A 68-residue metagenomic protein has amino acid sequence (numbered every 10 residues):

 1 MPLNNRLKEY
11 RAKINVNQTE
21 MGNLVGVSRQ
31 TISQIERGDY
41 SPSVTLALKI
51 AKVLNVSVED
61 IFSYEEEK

Functional and structural regions predicted by a protein language model:
N5-N23: Short basic helix-loop element that most often maps to the first helix and adjoining turn of HTH DNA-binding modules
T19, Q30, E59: Residues within helix-turn-helix
V27-Y40: Recognition helix of helix-turn-helix/homeodomain-like DNA-binding domains that insert into the DNA major groove
R37, V56, E66: Short, conserved catalytic or interaction motifs in soluble domains
T45-D60: DNA major-groove recognition helix of helix-turn-helix/homeodomain DNA-binding modules
D60-K68: Short, charged recognition helix plus adjacent turn of helix-turn-helix-like nucleic-acid-binding domains
